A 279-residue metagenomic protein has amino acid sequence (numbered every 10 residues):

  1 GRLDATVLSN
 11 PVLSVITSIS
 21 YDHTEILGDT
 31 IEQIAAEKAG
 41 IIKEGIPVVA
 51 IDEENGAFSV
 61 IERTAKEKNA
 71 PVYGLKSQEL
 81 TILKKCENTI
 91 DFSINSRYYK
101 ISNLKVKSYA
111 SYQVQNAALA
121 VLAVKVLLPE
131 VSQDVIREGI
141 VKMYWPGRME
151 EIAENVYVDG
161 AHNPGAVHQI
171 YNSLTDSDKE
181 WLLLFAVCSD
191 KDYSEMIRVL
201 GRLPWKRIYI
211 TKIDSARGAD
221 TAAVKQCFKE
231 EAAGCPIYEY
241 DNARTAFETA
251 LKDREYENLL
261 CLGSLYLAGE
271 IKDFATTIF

Functional and structural regions predicted by a protein language model:
R2-V15, I19-H23, Q33, R97-R207: Nucleotide phosphate-binding/pyrophosphate-handling subdomain across enzymes that bind or process nucleotide phosphates
T6-L8, L27-D29, I61-R63, Q169-Y171 (+3 more regions): Short amphipathic alpha-helical segments
L8, I19-L27, I140, K212-C227 (+1 more regions): Flexible, gly/pro- and Lys/Arg-enriched active-site loops
P11, I16-N103, A117-D134: Acidic, Mg2+-coordinating active-site environments of NTP-dependent enzymes
L13-V15, V49, Y73, L184 (+3 more regions): Hydrophobic/aromatic beta-strand patches that form the interior of the parallel beta-sheet core in alpha/beta enzyme
I51-E53, G160-A161, F185-S189, I213 (+1 more regions): Structural motif
E54-Y73, I197-N258: C-terminal helical cap/extension that packs against the catalytic core of soluble nucleotide-cofactor enzymes
A246-T276: A glycine-rich beta-strand to alpha-helix segment that forms a phosphate/ribose-binding loop at ligand/cofactor sites
